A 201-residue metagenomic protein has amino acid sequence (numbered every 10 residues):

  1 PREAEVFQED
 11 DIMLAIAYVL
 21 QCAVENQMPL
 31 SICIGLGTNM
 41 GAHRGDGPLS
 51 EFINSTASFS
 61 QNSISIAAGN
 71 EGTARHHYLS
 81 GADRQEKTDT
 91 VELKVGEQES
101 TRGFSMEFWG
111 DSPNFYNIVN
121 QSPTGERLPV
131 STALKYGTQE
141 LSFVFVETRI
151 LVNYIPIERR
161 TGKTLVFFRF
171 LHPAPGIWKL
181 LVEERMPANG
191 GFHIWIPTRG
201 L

Functional and structural regions predicted by a protein language model:
P1-L201: Loop-rich non-cytosolic ectodomains and luminal regions
